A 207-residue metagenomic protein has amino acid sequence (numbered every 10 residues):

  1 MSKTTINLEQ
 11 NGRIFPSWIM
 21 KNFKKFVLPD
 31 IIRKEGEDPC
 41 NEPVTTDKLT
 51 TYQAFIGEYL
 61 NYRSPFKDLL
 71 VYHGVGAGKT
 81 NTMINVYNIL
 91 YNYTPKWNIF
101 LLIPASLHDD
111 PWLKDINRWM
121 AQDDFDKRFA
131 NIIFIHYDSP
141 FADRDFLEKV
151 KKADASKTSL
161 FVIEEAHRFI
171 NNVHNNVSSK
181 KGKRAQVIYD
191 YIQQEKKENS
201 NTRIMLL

Functional and structural regions predicted by a protein language model:
S2-E58, Y62-L70, G74-K196: SF2 helicase/translocase NTPase motor core, specifically the RecA-like lobe 1 inter-motif segment between Walker
I99, R203-L206: Hydrophobic/aliphatic anchor position in the core parallel beta-sheet of P-loop NTPase nucleotide-binding domains
K197-R203: A short helix->loop->beta-strand "cap" motif at the edges of active sites that frequently abuts
